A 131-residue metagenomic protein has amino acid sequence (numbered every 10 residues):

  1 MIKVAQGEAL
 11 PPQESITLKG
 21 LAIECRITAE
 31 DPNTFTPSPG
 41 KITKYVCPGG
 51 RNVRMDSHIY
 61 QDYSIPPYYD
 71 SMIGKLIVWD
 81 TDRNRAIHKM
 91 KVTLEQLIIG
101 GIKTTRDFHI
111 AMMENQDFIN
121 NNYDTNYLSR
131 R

Functional and structural regions predicted by a protein language model:
I2-R131: Catalytic cores of soluble metabolic enzymes centered on carboxylation/carboxyl-transfer
